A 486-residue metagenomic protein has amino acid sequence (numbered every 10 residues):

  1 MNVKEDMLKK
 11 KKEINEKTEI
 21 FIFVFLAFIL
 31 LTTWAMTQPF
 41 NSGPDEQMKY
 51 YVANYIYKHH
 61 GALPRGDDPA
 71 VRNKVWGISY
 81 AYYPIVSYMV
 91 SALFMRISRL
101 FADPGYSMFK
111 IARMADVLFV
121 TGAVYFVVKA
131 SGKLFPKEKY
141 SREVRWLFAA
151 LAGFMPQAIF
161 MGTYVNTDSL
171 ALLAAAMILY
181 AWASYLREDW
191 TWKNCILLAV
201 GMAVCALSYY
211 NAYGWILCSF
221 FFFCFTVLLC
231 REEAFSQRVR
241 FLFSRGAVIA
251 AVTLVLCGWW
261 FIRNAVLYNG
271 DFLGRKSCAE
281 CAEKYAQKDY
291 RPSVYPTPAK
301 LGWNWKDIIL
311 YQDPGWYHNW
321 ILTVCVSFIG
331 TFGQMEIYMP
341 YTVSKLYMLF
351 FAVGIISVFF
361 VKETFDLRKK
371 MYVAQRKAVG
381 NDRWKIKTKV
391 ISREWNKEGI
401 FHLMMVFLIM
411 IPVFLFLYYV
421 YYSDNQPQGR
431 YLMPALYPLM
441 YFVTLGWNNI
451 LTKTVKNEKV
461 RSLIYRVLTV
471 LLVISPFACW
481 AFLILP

Functional and structural regions predicted by a protein language model:
M1-T33, V227-L228, S236-V252, K362 (+3 more regions): Start-transfer (signal-anchor) and selected internal transmembrane alpha helices of multi-pass inner/ER membrane
N15-Q47, N54-R65, V75, V248-V266 (+2 more regions): Transmembrane signal-anchor helices characteristic of membrane glycosylation enzymes that use polyprenol
T18-F21, D103-Y106, V127-F154: Transmembrane-helix signature of polytopic, membrane-embedded enzymes that assemble or transfer cell-envelope glycans
Y106-V120, L310-I409, L436: Membrane-interface anchor segments at the N-terminal boundary of transmembrane helices in multi-pass membrane enzymes
K110-E138, M177, A181: Transmembrane-helix motifs of polytopic, lipid-linked glycan transferases
G132-K139, I178-L197, C205, V227-E233: Membrane-interface transmembrane helices that cradle and orient dolichyl/undecaprenyl
Q157-L170: Short acidic/glycine- and proline-prone juxtamembrane loop motifs at membrane-interface regions of multi-pass membrane
F225, S244-V358, L483: Membrane-lumen/periplasm interface segments of specific transmembrane helices in polyprenyl phosphate-linked
